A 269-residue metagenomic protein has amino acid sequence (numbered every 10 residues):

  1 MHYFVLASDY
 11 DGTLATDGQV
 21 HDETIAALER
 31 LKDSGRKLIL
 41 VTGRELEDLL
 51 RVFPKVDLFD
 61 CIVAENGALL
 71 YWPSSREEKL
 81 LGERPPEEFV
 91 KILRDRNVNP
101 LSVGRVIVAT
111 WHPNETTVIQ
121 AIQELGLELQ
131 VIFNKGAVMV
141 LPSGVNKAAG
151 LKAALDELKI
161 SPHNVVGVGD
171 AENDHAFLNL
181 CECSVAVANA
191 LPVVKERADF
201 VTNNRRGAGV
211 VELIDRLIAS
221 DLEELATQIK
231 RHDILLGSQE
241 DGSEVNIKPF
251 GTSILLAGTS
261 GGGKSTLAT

Functional and structural regions predicted by a protein language model:
M1-H2, S34-G35, P249-G251: Short loop/turn elements that form and flank the Walker-type P-loop nucleotide-binding site in RecA-like NTPase cores
M1-Y3, H21, A148-K230: Mg2+-dependent phosphoryl-transfer enzymes with acidic/Ser/Thr/Gly-rich catalytic loops
A7-S8: Active-site T/S-Asp motif of two-component receiver
D17, D22-V103: Active-site phosphate-binding/coordination module
K55-L58, E65-N66, L125, L180-C181 (+1 more regions): Short, structured coil segments at secondary-structure junctions
P86-C181, N189: Conserved acidic, metal-coordinating active-site core of Asp-based, Mg2+-dependent phosphoryl-transfer enzymes
R231-T269: Glycine-rich phosphate-binding loop of nucleotide-binding enzymes
